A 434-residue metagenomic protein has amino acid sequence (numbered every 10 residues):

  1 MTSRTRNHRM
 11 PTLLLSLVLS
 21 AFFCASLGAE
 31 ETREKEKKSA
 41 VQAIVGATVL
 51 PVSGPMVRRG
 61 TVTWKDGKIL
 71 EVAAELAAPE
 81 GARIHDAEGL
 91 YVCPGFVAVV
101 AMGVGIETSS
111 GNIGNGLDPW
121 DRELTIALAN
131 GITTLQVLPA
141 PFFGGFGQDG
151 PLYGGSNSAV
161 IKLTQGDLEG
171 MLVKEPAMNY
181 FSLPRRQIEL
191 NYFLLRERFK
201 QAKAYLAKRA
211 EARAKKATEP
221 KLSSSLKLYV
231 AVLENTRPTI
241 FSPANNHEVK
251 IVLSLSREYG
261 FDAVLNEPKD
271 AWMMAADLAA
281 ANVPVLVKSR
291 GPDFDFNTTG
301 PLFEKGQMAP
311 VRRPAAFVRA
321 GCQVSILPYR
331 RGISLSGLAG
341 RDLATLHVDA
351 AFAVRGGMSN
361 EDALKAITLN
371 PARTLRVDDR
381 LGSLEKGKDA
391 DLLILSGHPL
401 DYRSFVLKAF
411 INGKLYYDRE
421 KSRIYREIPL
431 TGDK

Functional and structural regions predicted by a protein language model:
T2-L14: Bacterial N-terminal signal peptides that target proteins for export
T12-C24: Bacterial N-terminal signal peptides
E34-A40, V49, S53-C93: Histidine-rich, glycine-flanked metal-binding segment
S39-I44, A78-L117, D121, T125 (+1 more regions): Replace "His-x-His-based motif
L50, E385-P429: C-terminal cap of metal-dependent C-N hydrolases
S110, P238, A279, K288-G291 (+3 more regions): His/Asp/Glu-enriched, well-ordered alpha-helical/loop segment that forms or immediately abuts the divalent-metal
I113, R213-P310, S325, R373-L375 (+2 more regions): Active-site core of metal-dependent hydrolases
L128-A263: Polyanionic/metal-chelating signatures
